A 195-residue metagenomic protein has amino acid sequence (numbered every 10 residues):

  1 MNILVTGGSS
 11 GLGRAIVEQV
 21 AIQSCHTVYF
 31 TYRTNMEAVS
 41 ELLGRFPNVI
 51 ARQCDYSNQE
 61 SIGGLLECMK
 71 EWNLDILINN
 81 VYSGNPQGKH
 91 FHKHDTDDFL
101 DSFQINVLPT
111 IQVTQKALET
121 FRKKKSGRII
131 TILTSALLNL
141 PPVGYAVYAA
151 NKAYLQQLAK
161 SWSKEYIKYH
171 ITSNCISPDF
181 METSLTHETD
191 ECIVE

Functional and structural regions predicted by a protein language model:
T6, L74-S83, N106, T131 (+1 more regions): Rossmann-fold scaffold of SDR-type NAD(P)-dependent oxidoreductases
S9-S10: Conserved glycine-rich cofactor-binding loop
S24-S40: Conserved glycine-rich Rossmann-like NAD(P)H-binding loop of the short-chain dehydrogenase/reductase
F46-E60: Rossmann-fold cofactor-recognition segment
G63, E67, Y82-L100, K123 (+2 more regions): Conserved mid-core segment of classical short-chain dehydrogenase/reductases
E67-E71, I105-K124, S163-K164, K168: Amphipathic alpha-helical dimer-interface segment in Rossmann-like NAD(P)H-dependent oxidoreductases
S83, R128-Y154, A159-K168, F180-M181: Catalytic loop of short-chain dehydrogenase/reductase
H92-Q112, S126, I130, L155: Catalytic Tyr-X3-Lys loop
